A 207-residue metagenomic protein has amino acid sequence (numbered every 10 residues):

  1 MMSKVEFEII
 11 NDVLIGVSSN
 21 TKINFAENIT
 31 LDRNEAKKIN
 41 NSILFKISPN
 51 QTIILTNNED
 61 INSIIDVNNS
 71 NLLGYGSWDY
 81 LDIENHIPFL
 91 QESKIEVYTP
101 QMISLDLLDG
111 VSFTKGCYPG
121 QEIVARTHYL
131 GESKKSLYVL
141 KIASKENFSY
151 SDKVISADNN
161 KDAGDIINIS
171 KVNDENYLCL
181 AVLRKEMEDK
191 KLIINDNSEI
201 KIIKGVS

Functional and structural regions predicted by a protein language model:
M1-S207: Basic, glycine/lysine-rich polyanion-binding surfaces/domains
